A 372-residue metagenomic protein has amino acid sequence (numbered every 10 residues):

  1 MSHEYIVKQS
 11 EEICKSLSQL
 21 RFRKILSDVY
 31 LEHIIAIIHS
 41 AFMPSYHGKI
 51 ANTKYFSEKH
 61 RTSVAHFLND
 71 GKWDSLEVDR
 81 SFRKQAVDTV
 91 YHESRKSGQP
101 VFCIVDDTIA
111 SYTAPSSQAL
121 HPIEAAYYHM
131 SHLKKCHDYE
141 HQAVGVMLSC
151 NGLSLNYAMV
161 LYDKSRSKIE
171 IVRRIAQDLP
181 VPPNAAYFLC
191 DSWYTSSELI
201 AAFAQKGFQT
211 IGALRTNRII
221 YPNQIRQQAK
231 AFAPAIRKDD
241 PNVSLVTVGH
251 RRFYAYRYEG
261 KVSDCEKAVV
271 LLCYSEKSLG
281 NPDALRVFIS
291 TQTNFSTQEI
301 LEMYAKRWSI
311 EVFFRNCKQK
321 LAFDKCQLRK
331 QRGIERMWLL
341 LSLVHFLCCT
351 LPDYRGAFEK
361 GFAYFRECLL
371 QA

Functional and structural regions predicted by a protein language model:
M1-R21, Y30, S97-Q99, S116 (+1 more regions): Single, function-defining residue in the core of a domain
M1-V78: Gly/serine-rich nucleotide phosphate-binding loop at the start of the catalytic core of nucleotide/ADP-ribose-handling
I35-S40, G145-M147, L341: Contiguous, well-ordered alpha-helical segments that form the cores/surfaces of helical PPI scaffolds
A41-F42, A86-S94, A176-P180, L347: Hydrophobic, Leu/Ile/Phe/Ala-enriched alpha-helical segments that form helix-helix packing faces
K49, H60, A86, Q99-C103 (+3 more regions): Generic hydrophobic, aliphatic-rich segments that mediate packing or membrane embedding
N69-N151, R251-E259: Active-site-proximal, Lys/Arg-enriched surface segment that forms a nucleic-acid-binding/basic interface patch
